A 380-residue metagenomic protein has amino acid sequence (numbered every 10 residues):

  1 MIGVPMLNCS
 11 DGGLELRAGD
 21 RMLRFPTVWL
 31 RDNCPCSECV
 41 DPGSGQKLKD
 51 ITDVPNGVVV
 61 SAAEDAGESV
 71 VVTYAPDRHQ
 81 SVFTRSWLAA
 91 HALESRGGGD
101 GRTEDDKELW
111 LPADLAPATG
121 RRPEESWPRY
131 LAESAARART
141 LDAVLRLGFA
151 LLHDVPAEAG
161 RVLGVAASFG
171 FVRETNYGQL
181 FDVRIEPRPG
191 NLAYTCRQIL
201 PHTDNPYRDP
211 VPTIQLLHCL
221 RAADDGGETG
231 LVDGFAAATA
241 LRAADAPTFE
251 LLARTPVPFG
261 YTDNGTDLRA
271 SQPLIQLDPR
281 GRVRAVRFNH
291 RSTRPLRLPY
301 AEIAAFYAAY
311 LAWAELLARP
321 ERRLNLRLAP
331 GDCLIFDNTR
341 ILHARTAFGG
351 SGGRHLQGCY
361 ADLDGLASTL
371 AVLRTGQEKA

Functional and structural regions predicted by a protein language model:
M1-E133: Motif-centric detector for short Cys/His coordination patterns
G98, E104-F149, D154-P330, L334-I335 (+1 more regions): Active-site environment of non-heme Fe oxygenases that use a 2-His-1-carboxylate facial triad
